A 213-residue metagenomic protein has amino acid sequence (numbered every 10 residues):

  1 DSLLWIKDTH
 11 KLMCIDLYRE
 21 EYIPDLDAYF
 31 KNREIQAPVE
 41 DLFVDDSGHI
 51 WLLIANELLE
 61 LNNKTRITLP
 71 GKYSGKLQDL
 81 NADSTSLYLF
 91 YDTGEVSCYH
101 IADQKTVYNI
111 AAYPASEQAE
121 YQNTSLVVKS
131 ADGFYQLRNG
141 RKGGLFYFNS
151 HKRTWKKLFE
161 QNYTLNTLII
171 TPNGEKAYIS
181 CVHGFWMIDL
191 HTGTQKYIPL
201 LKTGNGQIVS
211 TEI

Functional and structural regions predicted by a protein language model:
D1-I213: Carboxylate-rich, polar loop motifs that coordinate divalent cations or form catalytic acidic clusters
